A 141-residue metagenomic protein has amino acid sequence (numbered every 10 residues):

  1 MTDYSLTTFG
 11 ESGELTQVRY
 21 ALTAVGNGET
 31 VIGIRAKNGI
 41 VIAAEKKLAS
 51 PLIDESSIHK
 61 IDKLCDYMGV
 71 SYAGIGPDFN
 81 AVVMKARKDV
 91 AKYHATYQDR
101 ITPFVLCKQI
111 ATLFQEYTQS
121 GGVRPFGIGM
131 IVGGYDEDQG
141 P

Functional and structural regions predicted by a protein language model:
M1-P141: Long, low-complexity N-terminal extensions
